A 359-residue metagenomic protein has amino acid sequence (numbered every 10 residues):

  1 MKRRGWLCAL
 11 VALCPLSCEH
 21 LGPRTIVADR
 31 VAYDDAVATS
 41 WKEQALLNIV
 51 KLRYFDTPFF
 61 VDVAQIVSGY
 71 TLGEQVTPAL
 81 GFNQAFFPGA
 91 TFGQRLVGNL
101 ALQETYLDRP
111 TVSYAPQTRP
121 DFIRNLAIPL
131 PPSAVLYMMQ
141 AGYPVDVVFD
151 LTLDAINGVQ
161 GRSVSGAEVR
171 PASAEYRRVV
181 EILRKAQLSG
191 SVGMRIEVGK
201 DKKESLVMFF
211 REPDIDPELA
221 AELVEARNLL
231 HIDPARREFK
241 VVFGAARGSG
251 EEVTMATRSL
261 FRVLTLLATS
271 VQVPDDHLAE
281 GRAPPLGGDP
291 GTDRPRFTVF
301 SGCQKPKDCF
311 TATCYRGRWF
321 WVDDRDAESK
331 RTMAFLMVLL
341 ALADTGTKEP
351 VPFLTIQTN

Functional and structural regions predicted by a protein language model:
R3-L7: N-terminal export leaders
A9-A12: Hydrophobic helical h-region of N-terminal Sec-dependent signal peptides in bacterial secretory/periplasmic proteins
C14-S17: C-terminal motif of bacterial Sec signal peptides marking the signal peptidase cleavage site
E19-N359: N-terminal amphipathic/basic membrane-interacting segments and domains, especially the gasdermin N-terminal
